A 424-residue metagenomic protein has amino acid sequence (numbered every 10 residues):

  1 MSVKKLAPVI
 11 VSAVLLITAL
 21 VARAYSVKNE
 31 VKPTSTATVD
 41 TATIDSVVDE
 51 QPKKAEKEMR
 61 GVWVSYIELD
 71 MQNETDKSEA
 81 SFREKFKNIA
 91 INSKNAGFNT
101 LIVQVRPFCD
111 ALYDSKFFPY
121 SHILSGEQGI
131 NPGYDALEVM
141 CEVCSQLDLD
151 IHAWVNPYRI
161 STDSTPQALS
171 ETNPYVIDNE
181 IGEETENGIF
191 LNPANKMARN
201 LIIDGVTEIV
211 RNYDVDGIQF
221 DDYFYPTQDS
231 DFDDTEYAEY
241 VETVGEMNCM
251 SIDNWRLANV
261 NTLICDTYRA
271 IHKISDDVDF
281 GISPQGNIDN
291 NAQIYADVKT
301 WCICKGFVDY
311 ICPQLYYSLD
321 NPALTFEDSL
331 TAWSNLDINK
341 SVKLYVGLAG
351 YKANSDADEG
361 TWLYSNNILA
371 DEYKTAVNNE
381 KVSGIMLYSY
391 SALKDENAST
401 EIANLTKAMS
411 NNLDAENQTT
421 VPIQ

Functional and structural regions predicted by a protein language model:
K54-M59, W63-R83, H152-N212: Active-site-adjacent "subsite" loops/lids of carbohydrate-active enzymes
L69-A80, F118-Y134, T185-N200, C249-N259 (+2 more regions): The substrate-binding groove and active-site-proximal loops of carbohydrate-active enzymes, especially glycoside
T75-K94, A198-I209, N290-C304, F326 (+1 more regions): Short, acidic/polar
K77-A96, I123-L147, A258-L263: Aromatic- and glycine-enriched glycan-recognition loops and surfaces that form the carbohydrate-binding subsites
E84-A111, Y213-D216, F307-Y310, V382: Catalytic domains of carbohydrate-active enzymes, especially glycoside hydrolases
A96-P132: Aromatic-lined carbohydrate-binding/catalytic grooves of carbohydrate-active enzymes
V176-C304, Y316-Y317: Polysaccharide-binding and catalytic clefts of secreted carbohydrate-active enzymes
F307-T325, W333-L336, K340-Q424: Substrate-binding cleft of secreted/luminal carbohydrate-active enzymes
